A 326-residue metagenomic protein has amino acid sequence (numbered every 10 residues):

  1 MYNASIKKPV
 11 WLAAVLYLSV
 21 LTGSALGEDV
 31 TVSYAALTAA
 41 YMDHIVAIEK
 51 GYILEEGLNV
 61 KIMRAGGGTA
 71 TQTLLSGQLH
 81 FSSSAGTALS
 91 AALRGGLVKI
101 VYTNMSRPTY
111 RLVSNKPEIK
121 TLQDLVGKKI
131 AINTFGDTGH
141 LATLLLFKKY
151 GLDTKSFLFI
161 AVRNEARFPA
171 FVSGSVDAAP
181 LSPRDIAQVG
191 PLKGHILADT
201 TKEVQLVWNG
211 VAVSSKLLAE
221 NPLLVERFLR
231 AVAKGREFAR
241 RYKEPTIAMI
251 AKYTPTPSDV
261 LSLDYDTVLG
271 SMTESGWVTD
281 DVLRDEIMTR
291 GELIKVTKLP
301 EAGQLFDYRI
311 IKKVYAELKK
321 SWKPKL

Functional and structural regions predicted by a protein language model:
Y2-L12: Bacterial N-terminal signal peptides that target proteins for export
W11-L21: Bacterial N-terminal signal peptides
T22-G27: Sec/Tat signal peptide C-region and signal peptidase I cleavage site
E28-A161, R167-A170, D177-P183, H195-D199 (+1 more regions): Short, glycine-/small- and polar/acidic-enriched structural segments that line small-molecule recognition paths
V46-A47, Y110-I119, W208-L223, S271: A bilobed periplasmic-binding-protein/Venus flytrap-type ligand-binding module shared by bacterial periplasmic
T87, F159-I160, E165-T254: Pocket-lining segment of extracytoplasmic ligand-binding domains
E220-K298: Secondary-structure end/capping motifs
G291-L326: Conserved C-terminal helix/tail region of periplasmic/extracytoplasmic solute-binding proteins
